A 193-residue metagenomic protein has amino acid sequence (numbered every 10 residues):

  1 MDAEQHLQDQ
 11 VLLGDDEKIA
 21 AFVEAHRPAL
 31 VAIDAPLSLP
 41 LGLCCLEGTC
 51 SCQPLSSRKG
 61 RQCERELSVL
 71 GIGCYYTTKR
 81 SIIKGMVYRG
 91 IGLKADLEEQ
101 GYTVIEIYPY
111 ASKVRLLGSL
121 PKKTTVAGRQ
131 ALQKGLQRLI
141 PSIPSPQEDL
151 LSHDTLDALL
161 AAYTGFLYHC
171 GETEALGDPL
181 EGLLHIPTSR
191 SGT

Functional and structural regions predicted by a protein language model:
M1-L159, T164-G165, H169-T193: Phosphate- and other anionic-substrate recognition elements at nucleic-acid/protein interfaces
